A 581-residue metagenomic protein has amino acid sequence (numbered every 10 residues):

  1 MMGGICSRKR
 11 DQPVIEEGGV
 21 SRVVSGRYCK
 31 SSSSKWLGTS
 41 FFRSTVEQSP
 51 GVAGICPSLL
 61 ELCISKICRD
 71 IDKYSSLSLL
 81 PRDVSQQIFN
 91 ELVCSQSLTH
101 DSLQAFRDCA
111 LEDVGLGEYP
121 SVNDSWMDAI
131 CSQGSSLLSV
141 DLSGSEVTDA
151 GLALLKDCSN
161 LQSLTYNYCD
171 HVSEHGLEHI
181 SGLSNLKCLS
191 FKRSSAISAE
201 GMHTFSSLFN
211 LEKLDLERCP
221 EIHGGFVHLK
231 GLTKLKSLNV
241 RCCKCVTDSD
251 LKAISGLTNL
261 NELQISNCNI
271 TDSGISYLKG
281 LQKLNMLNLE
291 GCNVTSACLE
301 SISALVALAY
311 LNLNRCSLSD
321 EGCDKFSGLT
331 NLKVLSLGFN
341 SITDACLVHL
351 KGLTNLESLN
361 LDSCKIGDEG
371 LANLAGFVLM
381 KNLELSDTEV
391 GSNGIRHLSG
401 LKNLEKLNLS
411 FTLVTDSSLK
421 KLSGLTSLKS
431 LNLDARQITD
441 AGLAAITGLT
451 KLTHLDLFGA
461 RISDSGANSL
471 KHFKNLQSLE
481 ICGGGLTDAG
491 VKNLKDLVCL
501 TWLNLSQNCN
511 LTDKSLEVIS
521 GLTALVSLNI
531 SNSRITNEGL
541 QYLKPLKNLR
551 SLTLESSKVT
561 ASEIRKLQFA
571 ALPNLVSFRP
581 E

Functional and structural regions predicted by a protein language model:
M2-D128, S132-S139: Cullin-RING E3 adaptor/co-adaptor recruitment helices
S49-P57, Y74, S78, S145 (+4 more regions): Amphipathic alpha-helical protein-protein interaction segments
C94-H100, P120-S125, S145-L152, D170-H175 (+16 more regions): Short, solvent-exposed loop/turn at the beta-strand->alpha-helix junction within individual leucine-rich repeat
C94-L208, E212-R218, I222, V227-G231 (+2 more regions): Alpha-solenoid helical-repeat scaffolds
E112-G117, L138-L142, Q162-N167, L186-K192 (+16 more regions): Conserved hydrophobic beta-strand positions in leucine-rich repeat
Q133-G134, D157-S159, I180-L186, S194 (+18 more regions): Leucine-rich repeat
S184-R193, S198-A199, S206-S249, S255-D320 (+6 more regions): Compact recognition or signaling/catalytic modules
G539-E581: Leucine-rich solenoid repeat scaffolds
